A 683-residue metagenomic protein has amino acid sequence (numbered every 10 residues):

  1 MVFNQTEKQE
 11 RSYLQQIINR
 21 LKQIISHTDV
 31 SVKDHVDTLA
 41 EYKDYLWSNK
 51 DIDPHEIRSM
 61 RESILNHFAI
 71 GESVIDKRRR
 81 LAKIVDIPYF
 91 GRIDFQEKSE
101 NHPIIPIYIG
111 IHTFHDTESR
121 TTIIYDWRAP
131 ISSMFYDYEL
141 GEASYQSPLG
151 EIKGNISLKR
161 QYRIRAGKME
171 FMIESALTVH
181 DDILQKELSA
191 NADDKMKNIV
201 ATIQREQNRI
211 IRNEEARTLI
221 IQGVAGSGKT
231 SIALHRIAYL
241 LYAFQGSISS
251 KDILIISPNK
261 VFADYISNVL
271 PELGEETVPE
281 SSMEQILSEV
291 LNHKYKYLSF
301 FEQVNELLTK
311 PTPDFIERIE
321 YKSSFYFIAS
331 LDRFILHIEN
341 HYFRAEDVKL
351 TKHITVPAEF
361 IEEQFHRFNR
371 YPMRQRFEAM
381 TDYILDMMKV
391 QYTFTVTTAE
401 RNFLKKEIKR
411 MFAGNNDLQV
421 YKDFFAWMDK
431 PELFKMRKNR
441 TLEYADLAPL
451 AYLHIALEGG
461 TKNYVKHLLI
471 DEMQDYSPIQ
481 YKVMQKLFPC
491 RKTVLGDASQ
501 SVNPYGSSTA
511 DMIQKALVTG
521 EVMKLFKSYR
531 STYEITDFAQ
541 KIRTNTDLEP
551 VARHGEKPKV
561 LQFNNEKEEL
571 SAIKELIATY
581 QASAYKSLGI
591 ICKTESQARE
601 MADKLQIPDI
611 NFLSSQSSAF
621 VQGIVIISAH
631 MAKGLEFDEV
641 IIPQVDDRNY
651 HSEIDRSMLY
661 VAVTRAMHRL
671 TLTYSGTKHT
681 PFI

Functional and structural regions predicted by a protein language model:
M1-V200, Q204, N208-R212, T680: Extended, charged low-complexity regulatory segments
M1-V36, A40, L184-Q303, K633 (+2 more regions): P-loop NTPase Walker
P54-S73, I211-R217, Q222-V224, G228-S231 (+4 more regions): Generic detector of solvent-exposed, compositionally biased contiguous segments
V85, G91-I93, S99-I104, L453 (+3 more regions): Domain-scale macromolecular recognition modules
R92, R209, T218, D252-L254 (+3 more regions): Beta-sheet entry/capping signal
S189, D193, Y321, R370 (+3 more regions): Conserved phosphate/pyrophosphate-binding and hydrolysis machinery centered on Walker-type P-loop NTPases, extending
L241-L468, D475-V483, R491: Alpha-helical nucleic-acid-binding subdomain of P-loop helicases immediately C-terminal to the Walker A/P-loop
G246, K260-E276, S281-I286, N292-F300 (+3 more regions): Conserved helicase motor core of SF1/SF2 NTP-dependent helicases
